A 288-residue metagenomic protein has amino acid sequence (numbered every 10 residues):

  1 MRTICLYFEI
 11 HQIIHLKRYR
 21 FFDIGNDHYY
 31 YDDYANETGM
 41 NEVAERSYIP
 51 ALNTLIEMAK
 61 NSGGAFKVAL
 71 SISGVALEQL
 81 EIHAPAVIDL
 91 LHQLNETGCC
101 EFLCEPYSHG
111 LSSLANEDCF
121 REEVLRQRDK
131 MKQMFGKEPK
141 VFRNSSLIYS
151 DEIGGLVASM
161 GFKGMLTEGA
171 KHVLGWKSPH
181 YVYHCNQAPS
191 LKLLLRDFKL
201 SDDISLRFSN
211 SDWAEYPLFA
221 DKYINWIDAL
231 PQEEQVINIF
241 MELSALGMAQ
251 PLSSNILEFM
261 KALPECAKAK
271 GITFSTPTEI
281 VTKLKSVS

Functional and structural regions predicted by a protein language model:
M1-G63: N-terminal regions that are enriched for targeting/export leaders and immediately downstream pro/stem segments
E9, L55, E105, F142 (+3 more regions): Conserved, mostly hydrophobic/aromatic
E42-L55, A84-D89, V124, W213-W226 (+1 more regions): Well-ordered, non-membrane alpha-helical segments in soluble/globular domains
L55-K67, I82-L103, H184-P189, D228-E233: Acidic (Asp/Glu)-rich catalytic clusters
S71-G74, P106, V141-Y149, A170 (+1 more regions): Short, solvent-exposed turn/loop segments enriched in Gly/Ser/Thr/Pro and often Arg
V87-C104, L125, K137, A158-P179 (+1 more regions): Acidic, His- and aromatic-enriched active-site or binding-groove loops in soluble protein domains that engage sugars
G110-Q133, S190-L191, L195-P231, Q250-I256: Alpha-helical scaffold elements lining the catalytic groove of polysaccharide deacetylases
W176-Y181, A220-S288: C-terminal domain-boundary segment and adjacent tail
